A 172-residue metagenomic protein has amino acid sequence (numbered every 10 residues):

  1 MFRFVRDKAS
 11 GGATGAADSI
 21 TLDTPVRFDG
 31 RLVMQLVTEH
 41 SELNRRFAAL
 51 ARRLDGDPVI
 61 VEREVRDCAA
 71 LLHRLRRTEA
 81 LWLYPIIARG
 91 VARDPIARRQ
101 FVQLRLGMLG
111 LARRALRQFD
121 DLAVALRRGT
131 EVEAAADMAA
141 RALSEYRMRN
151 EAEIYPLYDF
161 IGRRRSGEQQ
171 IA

Functional and structural regions predicted by a protein language model:
M1-A172: Small-residue-biased structural context
